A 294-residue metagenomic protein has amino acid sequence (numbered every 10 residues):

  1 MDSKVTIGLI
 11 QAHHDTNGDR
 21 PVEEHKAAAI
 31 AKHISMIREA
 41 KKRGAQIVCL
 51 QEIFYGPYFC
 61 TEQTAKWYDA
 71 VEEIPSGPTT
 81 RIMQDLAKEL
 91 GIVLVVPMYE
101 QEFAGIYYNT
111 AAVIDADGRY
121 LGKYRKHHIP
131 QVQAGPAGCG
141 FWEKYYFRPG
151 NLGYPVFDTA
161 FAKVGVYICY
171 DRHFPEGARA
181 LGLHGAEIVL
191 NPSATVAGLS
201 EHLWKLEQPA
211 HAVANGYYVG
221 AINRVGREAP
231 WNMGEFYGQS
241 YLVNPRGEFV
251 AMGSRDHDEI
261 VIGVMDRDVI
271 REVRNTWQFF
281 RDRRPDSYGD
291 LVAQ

Functional and structural regions predicted by a protein language model:
K4-G18, V22, T110, K123 (+2 more regions): Active-site-proximal beta-strand elements of phosphoester/diester hydrolases
I7, V113-L121, V243-A251: Short, glycine-anchored, charge-dense loop/turn motifs used at functional sites
H14-A27, G135-A137, W142: Acidic/histidine-rich helix-loop elements that form or flank divalent-metal/phosphate-binding sites at the catalytic
A31-I47, R81-E89: A short, N-terminal amphipathic alpha-helix
I53-E72, F103-Y107: Metal-dependent catalytic neighborhoods of phosphoester/phosphodiester hydrolases
E72, D85, E102-E187, A197-A210 (+1 more regions): Active-site catalytic loop in hydrolytic enzyme cores
P75-V95, K163, I168-I260: CN hydrolase (nitrilase-like) catalytic-core segments centered on the catalytic cysteine and neighboring Lys/Glu
D268-Q294: A conserved C-terminal secondary-structure "cap"
